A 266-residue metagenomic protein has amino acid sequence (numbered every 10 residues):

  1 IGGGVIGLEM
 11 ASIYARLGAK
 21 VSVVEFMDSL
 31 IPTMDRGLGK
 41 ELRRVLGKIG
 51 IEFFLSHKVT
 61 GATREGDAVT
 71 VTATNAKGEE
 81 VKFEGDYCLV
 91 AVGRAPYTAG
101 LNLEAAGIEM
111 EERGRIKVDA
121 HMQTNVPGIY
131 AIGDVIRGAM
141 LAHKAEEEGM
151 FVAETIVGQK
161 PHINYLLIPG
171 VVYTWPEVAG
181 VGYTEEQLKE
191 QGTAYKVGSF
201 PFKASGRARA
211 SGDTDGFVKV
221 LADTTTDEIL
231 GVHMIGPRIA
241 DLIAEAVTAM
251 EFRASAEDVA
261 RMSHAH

Functional and structural regions predicted by a protein language model:
I1-G4, D134: Glycine-rich Rossmann-fold phosphate-binding loop(s) that bind the pyrophosphate of adenine dinucleotide cofactors
G7-L8: N-terminal Rossmann-fold NAD(P) dinucleotide-binding loop
S12-T33, N164, D241, M250: Beta1-alpha1 glycine-rich phosphate/pyrophosphate-binding loop at the start of Rossmann-like nucleotide-binding domains
G18-A120, Y183, E190-Q191: A Rossmann-like FAD-binding core segment of flavoenzymes
M34-E41, V45, I132-E190, A265-H266: A conserved FAD-binding loop/helix module that cradles the flavin
F54, E109-E112, Q159-L167, T193-G198: A short alpha-helix-loop-beta-strand transition element characteristic of N-terminal alpha/beta dinucleotide-binding
K82-V157, A249, A260: FAD-site-proximal beta/loop scaffold in flavoenzymes
V157, Y173-H266: Flexible, glycine-rich terminal cap/loop adjacent to redox cofactors in electron-transfer oxidoreductases
